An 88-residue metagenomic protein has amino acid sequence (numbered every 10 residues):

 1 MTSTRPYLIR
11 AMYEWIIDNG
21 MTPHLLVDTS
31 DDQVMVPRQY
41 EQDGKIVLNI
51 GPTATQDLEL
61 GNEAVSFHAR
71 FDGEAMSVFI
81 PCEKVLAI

Functional and structural regions predicted by a protein language model:
M1-L60: N-terminal leader/targeting segments and the first structural element of proteins
Y40-I88: Compact, basic/aliphatic-enriched, mixed alpha/beta core segments that act as assembly/interaction modules in small
